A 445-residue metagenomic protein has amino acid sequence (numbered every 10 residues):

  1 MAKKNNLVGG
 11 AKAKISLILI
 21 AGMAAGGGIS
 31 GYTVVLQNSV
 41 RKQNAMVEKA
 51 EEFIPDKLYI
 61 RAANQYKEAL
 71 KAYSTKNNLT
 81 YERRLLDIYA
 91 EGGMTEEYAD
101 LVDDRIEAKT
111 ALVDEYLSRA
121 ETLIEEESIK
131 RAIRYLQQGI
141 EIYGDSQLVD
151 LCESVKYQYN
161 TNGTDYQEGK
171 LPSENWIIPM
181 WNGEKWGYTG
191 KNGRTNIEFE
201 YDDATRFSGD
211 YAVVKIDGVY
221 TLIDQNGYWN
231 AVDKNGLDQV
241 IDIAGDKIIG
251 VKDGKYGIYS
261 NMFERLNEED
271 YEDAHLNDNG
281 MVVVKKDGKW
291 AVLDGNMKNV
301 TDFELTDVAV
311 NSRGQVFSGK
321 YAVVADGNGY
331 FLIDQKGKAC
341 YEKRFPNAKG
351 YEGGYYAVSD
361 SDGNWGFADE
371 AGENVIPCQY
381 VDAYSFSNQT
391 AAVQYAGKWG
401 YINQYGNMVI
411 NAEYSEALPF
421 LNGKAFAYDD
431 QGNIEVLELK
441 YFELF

Functional and structural regions predicted by a protein language model:
A2-G22, T33-L36: N-terminal Sec-pathway targeting helices
G26, T33-K71, N77-F445: Residue-level detector of conserved, function-critical positions
